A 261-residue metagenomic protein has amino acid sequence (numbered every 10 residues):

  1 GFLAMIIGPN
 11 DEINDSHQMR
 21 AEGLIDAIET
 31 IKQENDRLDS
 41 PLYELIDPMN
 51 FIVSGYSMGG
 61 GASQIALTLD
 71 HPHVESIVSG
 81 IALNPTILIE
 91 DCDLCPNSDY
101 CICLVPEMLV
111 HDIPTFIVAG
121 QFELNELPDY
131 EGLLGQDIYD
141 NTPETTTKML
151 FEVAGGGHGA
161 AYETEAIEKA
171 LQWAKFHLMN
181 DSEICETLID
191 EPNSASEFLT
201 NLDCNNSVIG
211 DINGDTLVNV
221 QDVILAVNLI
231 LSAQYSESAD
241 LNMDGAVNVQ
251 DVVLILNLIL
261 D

Functional and structural regions predicted by a protein language model:
G1-N14: Conserved alpha/beta-hydrolase
I13-A21, Y56, G60, M108 (+2 more regions): Solvent-exposed, acidic/flexible segments
D15-G61, T68-L69: Gly/Ser-rich "nucleophile elbow"/oxyanion-hole loop immediately N-terminal to the catalytic nucleophile in hydrolases
M19-T30, G61-I65, E165, K169-W173 (+2 more regions): Extracytoplasmic/secreted proteins, especially bacterial periplasmic and envelope-associated proteins
A66-V78: Conserved hydrolase catalytic core segment
E75-A161: The feature captures the conserved acid-bearing segment of alpha/beta-hydrolase catalytic domains
T146, A154-S207: Alpha/beta-hydrolase-fold serine-hydrolase catalytic core, especially in secreted/extracellular enzymes
C204-D261: Cellulosome-associated attachment modules in secreted, modular CAZymes
